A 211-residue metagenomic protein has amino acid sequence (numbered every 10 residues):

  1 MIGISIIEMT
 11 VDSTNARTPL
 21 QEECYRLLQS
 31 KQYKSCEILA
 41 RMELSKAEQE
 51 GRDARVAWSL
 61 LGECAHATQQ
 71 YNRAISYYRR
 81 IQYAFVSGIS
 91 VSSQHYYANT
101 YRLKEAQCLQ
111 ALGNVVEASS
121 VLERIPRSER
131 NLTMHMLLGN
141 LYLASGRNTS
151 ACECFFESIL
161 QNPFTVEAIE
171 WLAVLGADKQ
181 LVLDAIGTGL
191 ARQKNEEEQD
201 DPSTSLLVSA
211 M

Functional and structural regions predicted by a protein language model:
E8-T10, S45-G51, A84-H95: Flexible helix-coil transition and linker loops at the boundaries of alpha-helical arrays
T18, E22, L60, Y97 (+5 more regions): "A position-specific structural signal for the A-helix of alpha-solenoid helical repeats
E43, I81, R124-I125, E157-S158: Canonical positions in the second alpha-helix
